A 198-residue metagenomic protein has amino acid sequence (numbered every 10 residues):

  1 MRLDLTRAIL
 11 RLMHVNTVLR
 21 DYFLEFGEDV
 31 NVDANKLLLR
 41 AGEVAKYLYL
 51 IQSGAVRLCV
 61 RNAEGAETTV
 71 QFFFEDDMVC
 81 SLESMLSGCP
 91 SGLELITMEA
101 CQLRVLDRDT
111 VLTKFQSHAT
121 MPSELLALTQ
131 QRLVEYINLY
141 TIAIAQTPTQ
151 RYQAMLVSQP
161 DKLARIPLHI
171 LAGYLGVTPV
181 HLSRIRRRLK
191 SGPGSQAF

Functional and structural regions predicted by a protein language model:
M1-D29, S84: Cyclic nucleotide-binding regulatory module and flanking cytosolic helices
L10-R20, L48-I51, R61, Q102 (+3 more regions): Localized chelating/binding microdomains that coordinate divalent metal ions or stabilize phosphate-bearing
V30, Y49, Q71, I96 (+4 more regions): Residues that recognize and position ribonucleotide moieties
V30-L37: Short, basic/aromatic recognition patches
L37-M98: Cyclic nucleotide-binding regulatory domains
S91, T110-T147, R151: A small-molecule sensor/coupling module
Q146-F198: Phosphate-/nucleic-acid-contacting segments
